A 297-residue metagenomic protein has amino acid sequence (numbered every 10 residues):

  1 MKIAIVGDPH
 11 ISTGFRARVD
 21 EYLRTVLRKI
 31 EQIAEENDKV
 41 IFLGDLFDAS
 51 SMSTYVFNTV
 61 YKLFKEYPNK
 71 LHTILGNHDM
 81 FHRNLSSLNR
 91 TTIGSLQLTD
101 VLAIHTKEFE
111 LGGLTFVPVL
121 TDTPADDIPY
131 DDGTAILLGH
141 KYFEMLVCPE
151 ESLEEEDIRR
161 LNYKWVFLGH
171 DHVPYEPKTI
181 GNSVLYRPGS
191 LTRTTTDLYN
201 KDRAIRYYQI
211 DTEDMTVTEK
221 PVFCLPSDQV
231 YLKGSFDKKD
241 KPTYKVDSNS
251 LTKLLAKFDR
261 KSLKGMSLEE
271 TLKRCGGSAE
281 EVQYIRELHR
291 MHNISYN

Functional and structural regions predicted by a protein language model:
M1-I5, E108-P118, Y130-I136, I180-L185 (+1 more regions): Beta-strand-turn-beta hairpins that frame and shape the catalytic cleft of phosphate-ester-processing enzymes
M1-Y61, D127-D131: N-terminal active-site segment of His-dependent metallophosphoesterases
I5-G7, K39-D45, L71-H78, A103-T106 (+3 more regions): Active-site neighborhood of phospho(di)ester-bond hydrolases with catalytic His/Asp-centered motifs
G14-A17, G44-L63, M80-T99, P177-G181: Metal-dependent catalytic neighborhoods of phosphoester/phosphodiester hydrolases
V60, H72-L75, D79-D157: Conserved catalytic scaffold of divalent metal-dependent phosphoesterases
P149-M215: Conserved beta-sheet core of the metallophosphoesterase superfamily
Y186-K253: Binuclear metal-dependent phosphoesterase catalytic core
P226-N297: Non-catalytic terminal accessory segments
